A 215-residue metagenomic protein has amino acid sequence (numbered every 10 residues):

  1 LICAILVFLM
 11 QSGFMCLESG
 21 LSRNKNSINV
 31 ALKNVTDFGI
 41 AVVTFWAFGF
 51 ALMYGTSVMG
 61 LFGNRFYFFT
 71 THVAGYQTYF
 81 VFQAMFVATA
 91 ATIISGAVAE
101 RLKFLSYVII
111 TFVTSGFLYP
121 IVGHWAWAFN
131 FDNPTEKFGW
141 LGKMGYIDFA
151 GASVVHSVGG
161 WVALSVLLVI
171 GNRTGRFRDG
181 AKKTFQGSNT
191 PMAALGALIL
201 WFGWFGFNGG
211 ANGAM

Functional and structural regions predicted by a protein language model:
L1-M215: Hydrophobic alpha-helical transmembrane bundles of multi-pass membrane proteins
